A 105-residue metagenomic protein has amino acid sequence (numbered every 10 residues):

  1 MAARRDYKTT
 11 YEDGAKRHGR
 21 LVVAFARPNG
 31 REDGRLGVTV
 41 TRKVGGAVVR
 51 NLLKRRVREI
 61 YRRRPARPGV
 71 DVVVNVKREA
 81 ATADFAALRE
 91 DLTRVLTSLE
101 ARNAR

Functional and structural regions predicted by a protein language model:
M1-R105: Positively charged, solvent-exposed patches that mediate nucleic-acid binding
